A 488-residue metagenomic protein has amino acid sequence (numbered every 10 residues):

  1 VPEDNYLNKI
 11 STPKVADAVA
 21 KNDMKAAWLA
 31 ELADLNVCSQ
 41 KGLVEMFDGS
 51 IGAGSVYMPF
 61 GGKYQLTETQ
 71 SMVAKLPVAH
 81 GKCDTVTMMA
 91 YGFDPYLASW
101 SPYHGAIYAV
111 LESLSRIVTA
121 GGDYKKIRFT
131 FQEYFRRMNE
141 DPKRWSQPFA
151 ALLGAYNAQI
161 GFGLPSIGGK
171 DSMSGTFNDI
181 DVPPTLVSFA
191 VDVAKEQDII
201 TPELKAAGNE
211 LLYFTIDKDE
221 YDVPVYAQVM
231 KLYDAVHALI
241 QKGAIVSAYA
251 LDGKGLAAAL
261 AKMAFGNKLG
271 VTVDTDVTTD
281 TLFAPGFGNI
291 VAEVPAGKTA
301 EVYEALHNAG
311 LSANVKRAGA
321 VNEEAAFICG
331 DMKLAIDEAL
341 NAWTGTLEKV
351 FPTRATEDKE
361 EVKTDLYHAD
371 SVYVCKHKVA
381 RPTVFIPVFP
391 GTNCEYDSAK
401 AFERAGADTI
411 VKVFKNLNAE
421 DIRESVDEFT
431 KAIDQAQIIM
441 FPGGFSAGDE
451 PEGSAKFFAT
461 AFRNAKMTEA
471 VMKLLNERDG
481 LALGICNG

Functional and structural regions predicted by a protein language model:
V1-I438, P442-A447, A461-M472: Glycine/proline-enriched, intrinsically flexible loops and inter-domain linkers
S446-G488: Cysteine-nucleophile active-site neighborhood
